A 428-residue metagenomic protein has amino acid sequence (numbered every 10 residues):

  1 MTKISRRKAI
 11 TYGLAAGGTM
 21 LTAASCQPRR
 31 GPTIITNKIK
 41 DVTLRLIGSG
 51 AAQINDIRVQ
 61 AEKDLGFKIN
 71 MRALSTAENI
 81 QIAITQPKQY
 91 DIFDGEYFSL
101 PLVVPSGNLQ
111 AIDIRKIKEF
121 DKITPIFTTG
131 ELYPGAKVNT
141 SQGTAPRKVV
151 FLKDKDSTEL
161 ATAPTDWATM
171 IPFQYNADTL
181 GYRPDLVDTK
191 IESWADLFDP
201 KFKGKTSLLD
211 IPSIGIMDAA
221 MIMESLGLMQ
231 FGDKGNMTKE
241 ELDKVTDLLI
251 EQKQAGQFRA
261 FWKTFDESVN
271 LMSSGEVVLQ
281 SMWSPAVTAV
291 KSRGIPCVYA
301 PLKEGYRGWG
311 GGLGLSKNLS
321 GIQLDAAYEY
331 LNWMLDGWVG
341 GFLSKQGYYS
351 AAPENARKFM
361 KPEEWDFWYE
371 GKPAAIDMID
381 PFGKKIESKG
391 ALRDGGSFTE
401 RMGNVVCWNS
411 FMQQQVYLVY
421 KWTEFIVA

Functional and structural regions predicted by a protein language model:
M1-G17: N-terminal secretory signal peptides and thylakoid transit peptides that target proteins across membranes
A24-S25: C-terminal motif of bacterial Sec signal peptides marking the signal peptidase cleavage site
G31-S106, V269: Early extracytoplasmic/lumenal segment of secretory-pathway proteins
A52-N55, V104-E267: Extracytoplasmic ligand-binding site segments that recognize negatively charged/polar headgroups
Q86-D94, N108-L109, F202-G204, S274-L279: Alpha-to-beta junction loops
Q257-S320, R357-M360, E364: Extracytoplasmic/periplasmic substrate-binding proteins
L315-R393: Mature extracytoplasmic/periplasmic domains
G383-A428: Conserved C-terminal helix/tail region of periplasmic/extracytoplasmic solute-binding proteins
